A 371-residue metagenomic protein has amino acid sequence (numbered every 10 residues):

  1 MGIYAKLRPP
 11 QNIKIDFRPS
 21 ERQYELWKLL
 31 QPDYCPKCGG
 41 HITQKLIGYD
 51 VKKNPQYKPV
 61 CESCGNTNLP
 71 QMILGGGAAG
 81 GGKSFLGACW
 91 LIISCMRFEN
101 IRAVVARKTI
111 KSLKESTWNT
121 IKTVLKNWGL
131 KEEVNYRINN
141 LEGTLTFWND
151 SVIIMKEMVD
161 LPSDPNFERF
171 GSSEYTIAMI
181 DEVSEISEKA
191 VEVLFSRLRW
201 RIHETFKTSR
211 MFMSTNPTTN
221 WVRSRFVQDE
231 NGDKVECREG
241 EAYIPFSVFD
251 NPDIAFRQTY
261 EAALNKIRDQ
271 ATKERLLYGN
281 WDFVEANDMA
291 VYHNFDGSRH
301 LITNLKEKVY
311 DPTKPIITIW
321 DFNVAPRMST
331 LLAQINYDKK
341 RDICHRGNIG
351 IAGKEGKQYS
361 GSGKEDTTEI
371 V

Functional and structural regions predicted by a protein language model:
M1-G39, Q44-N54, L69-M72: Pre-P-loop entry segment of helicase/translocase ATPase cores
Y34, P252-F322: ATPase catalytic-site recognition across NTP-hydrolyzing enzymes
S84-E99: Walker A/P-loop NTP-binding motif
I101-I121: Conserved Walker A/P-loop ATP-binding site and its immediately adjacent core in helicase/helicase-like ATPase domains
K114-T176: Inter-Walker segment of RecA-like/P-loop motor cores
D181-E182: Walker B catalytic acidic pair
E185-A263: ASCE P-loop NTPase helicase motor core
P312, L332-V371: Nucleic-acid-processing active sites and adjacent nucleic-acid-binding tracks, predominantly divalent metal-dependent
